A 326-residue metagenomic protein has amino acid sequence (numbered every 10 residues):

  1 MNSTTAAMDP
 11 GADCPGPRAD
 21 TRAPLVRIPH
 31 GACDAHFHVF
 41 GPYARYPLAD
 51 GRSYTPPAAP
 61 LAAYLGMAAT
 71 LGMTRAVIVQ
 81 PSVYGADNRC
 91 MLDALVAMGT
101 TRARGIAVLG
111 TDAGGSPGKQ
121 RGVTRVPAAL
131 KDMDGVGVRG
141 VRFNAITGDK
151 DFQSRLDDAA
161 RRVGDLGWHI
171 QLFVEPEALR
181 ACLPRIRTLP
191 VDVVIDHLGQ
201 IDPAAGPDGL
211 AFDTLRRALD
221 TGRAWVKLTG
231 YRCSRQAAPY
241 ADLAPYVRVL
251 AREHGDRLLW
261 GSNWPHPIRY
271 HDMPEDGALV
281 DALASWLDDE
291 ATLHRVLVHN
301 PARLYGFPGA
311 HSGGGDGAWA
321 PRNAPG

Functional and structural regions predicted by a protein language model:
N2-G31, P57-R75, G255-R257, H271-G326: Mid-to-C-terminal alpha-helical segments outside catalytic/metal-binding sites
D9-G11, K150-W260: Catalytic pocket-lining loop regions of alpha/beta-barrel enzymes, especially the amidohydrolase/enolase/GH5 lineages
D9-L166, A241: Mid-domain alpha/beta scaffold segments of enzyme catalytic cores
H36, A68, M91, V163 (+6 more regions): Conserved, mostly hydrophobic/aromatic
H38, P81-S82, V108-D112, N144-G148 (+4 more regions): Active-site beta-loop-alpha junctions enriched in small/polar residues
L65, L92-D93, L183, R216 (+3 more regions): Active-site phosphate/pyrophosphate- and oxyanion-stabilizing loops and adjacent acidic/basic residues in soluble
D87-I106, Y246-H254, G277-S285, W319-R322: Short, electropositive alpha-helical surface patch
A103-V108, V141, D192-L198, G313: Short hydrophobic/aromatic-enriched beta-strand-loop microsegments
